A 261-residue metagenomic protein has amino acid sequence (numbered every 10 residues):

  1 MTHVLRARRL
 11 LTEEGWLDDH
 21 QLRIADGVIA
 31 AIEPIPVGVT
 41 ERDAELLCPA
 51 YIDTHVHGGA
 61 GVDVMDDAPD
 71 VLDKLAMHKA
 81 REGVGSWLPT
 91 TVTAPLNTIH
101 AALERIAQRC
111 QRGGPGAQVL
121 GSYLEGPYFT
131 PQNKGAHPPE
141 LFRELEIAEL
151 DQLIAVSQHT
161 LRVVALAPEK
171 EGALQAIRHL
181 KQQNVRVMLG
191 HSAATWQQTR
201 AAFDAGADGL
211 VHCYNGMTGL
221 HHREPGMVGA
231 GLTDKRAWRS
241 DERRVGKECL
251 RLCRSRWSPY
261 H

Functional and structural regions predicted by a protein language model:
M1-C48: Histidine-rich, glycine-flanked metal-binding segment
H3-L5, I35-D73, M77: Replace "His-x-His-based motif
R8, L22, G27, A44 (+5 more regions): Divalent metal-coordination and catalytic microenvironments
H57, D73-A102, A117-T130, S157-E169 (+3 more regions): Divalent metal-dependent hydrolysis catalytic cores, especially in the metallo-beta-lactamase
A68-V71, A102-R105, E146-A148, R223-V228: Charged helix-capping and loop-helix junction motifs
T130-A155: Conserved phosphate-binding/catalytic loop of the ribokinase/pfkB sugar-kinase fold
D151, A155-K247: Active-site core of metal-dependent hydrolases
G246-H261: Positively charged, low-complexity/disordered segments
